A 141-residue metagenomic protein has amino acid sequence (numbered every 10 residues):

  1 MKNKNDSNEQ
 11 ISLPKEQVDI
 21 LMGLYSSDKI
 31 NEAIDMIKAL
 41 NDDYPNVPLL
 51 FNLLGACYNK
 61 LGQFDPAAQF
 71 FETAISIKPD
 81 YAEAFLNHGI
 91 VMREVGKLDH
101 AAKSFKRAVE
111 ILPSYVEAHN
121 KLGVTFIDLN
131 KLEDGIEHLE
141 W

Functional and structural regions predicted by a protein language model:
K2-E16: TPR-adjacent "capping" and linker segments in tetratricopeptide-repeat scaffold/adaptor proteins
P14, P48-L49, A82-E83, V116-E117: Helix-start (N-cap) detector for alpha-helical repeat units in TPR-like alpha-solenoids, especially tetratricopeptide
K15-D43, A56: Alpha-helical segment of the N-proximal tetratricopeptide repeat
L24, F51-Y58, F70, A84-V95 (+3 more regions): TPR/Sel1-like alpha-solenoid repeat signature
L40, T73-A74, R107-A108, W141: Canonical positions in the second alpha-helix
